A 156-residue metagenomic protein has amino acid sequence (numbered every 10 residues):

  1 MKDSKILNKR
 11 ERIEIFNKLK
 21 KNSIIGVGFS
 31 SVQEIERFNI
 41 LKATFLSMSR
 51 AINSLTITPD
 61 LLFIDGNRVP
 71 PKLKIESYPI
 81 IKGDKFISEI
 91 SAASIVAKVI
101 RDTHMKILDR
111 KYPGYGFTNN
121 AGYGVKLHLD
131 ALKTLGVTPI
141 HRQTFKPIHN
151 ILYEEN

Functional and structural regions predicted by a protein language model:
M1-N156: RNase H-like, Mg2+-dependent phosphodiesterase core, and more generally RNA phosphate-backbone-engaging helix-loop
